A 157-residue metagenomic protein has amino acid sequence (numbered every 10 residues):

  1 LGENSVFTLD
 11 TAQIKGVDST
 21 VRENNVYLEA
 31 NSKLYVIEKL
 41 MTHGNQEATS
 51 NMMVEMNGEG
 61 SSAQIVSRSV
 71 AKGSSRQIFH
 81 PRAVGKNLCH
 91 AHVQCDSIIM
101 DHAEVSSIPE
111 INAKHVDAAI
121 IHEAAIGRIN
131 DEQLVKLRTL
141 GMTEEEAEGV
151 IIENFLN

Functional and structural regions predicted by a protein language model:
L1-M142, I152-N157: Conserved beta-strand/loop scaffold segments within soluble protein domains that form the structured core and edges
